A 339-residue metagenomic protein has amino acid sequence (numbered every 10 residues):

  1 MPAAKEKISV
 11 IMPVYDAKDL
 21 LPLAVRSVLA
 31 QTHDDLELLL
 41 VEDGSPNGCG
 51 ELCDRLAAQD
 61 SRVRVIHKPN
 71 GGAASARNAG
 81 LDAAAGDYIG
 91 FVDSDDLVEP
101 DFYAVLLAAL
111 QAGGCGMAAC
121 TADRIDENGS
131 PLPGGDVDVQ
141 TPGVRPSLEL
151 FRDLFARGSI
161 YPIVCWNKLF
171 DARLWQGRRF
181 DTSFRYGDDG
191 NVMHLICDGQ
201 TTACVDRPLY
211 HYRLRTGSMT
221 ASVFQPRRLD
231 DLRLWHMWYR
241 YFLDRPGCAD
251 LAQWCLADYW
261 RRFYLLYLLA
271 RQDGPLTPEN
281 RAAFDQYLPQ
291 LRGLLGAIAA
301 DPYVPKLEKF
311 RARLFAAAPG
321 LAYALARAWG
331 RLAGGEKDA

Functional and structural regions predicted by a protein language model:
M1-L29: N-proximal low-complexity "stem/linker" segments adjacent to membrane-targeting elements
D19-P22, N47-R55, L97, D101: Acidic helix N-cap motif at the loop->helix transition within catalytic regions of sugar-transfer enzymes
S27, D34, E42-L52, P69 (+1 more regions): A conserved acidic beta->alpha catalytic loop
K68-A84, S94: Glycine-rich, basic loop-to-helix element that forms the pyrophosphate-binding segment of sugar-nucleotide handling
I89: Short aromatic/hydrophobic "clamp" motif used to bind/position activated sugar donors
S94-Y186, G190-T201, G217-V223: Donor-binding/catalytic cores of nucleotide-activated saccharide and glycerol-phosphate transferases/polymerases
F184-R185, G190-V192, T201-L234, C248 (+1 more regions): Nucleotide-sugar-dependent glycosyltransferase catalytic core
Q272-A339: Membrane-interface aromatic/basic loop that binds lipid-linked glycans or pyrophosphate carriers, typified by
